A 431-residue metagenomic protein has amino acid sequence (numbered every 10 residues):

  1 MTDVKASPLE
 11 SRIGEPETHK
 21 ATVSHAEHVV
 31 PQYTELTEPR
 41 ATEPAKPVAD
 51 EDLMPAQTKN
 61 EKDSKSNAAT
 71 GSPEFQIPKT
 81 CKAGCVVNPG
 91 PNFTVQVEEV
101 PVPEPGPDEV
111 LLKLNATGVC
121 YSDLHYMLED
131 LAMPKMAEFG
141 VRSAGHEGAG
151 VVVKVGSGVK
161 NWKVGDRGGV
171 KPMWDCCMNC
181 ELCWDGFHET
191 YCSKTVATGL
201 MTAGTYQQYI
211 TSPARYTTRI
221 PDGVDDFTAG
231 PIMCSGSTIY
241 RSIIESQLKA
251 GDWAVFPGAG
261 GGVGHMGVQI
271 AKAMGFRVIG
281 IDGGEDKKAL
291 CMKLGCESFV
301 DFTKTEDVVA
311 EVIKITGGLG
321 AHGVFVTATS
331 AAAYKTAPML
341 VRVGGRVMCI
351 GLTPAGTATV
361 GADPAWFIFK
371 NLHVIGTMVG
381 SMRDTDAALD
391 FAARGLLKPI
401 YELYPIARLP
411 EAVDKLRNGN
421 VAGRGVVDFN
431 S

Functional and structural regions predicted by a protein language model:
T2-E35, K46-K79, K113, K335-T336 (+2 more regions): C-terminal hydrophobic helical "lid"/dimerization subdomain of Rossmann-like NAD(P)H-dependent oxidoreductases
P101-T117, L131-W184, P221-G223, F227: Glycine-rich beta-strand-centered segment in the early N-terminal region that forms part of a ligand/cofactor-binding
K135-H146, W174-G258: NAD(P)H dinucleotide-binding glycine-rich loop of Rossmann-like/cofactor-binding domains, especially the beta1-alpha1
F256-P257, K272-T336, G356: Adenosine-nucleotide cofactor-binding segment
G264-H265: N-terminal Rossmann-fold NAD(P) dinucleotide-binding loop
M274-G280, E285, A328-I400, D428-S431: Glycine-rich phosphate-binding loop and adjacent beta-alpha segment of Rossmann(oid) nucleotide-cofactor-binding
